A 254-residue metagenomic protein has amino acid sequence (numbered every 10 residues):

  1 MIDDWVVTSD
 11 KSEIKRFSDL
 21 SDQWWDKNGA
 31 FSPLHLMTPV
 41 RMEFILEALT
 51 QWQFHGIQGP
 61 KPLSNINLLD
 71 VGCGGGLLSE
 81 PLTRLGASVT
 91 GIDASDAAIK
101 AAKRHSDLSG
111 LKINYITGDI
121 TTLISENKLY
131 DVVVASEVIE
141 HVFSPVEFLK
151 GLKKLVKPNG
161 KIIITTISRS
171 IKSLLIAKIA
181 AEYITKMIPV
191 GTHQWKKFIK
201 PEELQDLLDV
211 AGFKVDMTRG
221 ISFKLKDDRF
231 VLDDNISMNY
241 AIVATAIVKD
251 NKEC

Functional and structural regions predicted by a protein language model:
M1-F31, H35: N-terminal, positively charged/glycine-rich alpha-helical extensions of SAM-dependent methyltransferases
L36-S64: Conserved alpha-helix/loop element of class I SAM-dependent methyltransferases that forms part of the SAM/SAH-binding
L49, Q53, S106, L208: Conserved hydrophobic residues forming the short capping helix/wall of the S-adenosyl-L-methionine
G56-K61, I66-L174, P201-L204, I242-A246: Conserved SAM-binding loop
S173-Y183: Short, flexible, mixed-charge acidic loops at enzyme active sites
T185-E203: Acceptor-substrate binding/catalytic loop of class I
F213-K224: Conserved S-adenosyl-L-methionine
R229-C254: Core SAM-dependent methyltransferase catalytic element
